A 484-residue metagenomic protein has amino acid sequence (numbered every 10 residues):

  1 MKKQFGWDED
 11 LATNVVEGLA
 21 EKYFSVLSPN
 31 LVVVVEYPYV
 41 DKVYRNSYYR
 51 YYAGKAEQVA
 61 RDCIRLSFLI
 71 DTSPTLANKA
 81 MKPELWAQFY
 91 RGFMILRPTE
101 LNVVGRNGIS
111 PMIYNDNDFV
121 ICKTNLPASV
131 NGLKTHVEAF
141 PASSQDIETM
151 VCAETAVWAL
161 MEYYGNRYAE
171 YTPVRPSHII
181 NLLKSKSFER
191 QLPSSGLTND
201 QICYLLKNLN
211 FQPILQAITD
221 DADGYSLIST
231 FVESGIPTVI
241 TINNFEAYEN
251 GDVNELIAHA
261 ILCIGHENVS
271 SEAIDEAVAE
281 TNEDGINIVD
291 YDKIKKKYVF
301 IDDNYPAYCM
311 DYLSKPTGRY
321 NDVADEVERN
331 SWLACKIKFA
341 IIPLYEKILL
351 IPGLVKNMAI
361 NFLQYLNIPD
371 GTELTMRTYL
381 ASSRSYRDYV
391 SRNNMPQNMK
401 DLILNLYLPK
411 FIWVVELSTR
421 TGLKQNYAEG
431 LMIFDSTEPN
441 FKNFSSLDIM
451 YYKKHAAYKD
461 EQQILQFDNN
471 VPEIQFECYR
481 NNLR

Functional and structural regions predicted by a protein language model:
M1, N131-K134, S144, Y164-A217 (+7 more regions): Catalytic-core signature of thiol
M1-N125, N268-R484: Noncatalytic regulatory segments and standalone regulatory/sensor domains
V120-V137: Active-site-adjacent bridging/hinge elements
E138-T149: A short glycine/serine-rich beta->alpha loop
E148-E162: P-loop NTPase catalytic cores that bind/hydrolyze ATP
A159-Y163, H266-V269: Active-site catalytic microenvironments for nucleophilic, acid-base chemistry
C203-Y298, R484: Active-site-adjacent substructure of cysteine-protease-like catalytic cores
